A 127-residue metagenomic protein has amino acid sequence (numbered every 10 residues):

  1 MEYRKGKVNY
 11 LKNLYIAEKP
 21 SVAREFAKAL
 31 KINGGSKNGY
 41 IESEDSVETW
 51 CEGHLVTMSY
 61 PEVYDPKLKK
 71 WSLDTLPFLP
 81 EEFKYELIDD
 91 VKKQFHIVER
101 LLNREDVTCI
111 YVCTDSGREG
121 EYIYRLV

Functional and structural regions predicted by a protein language model:
E2-V127: Intrinsically disordered, low-complexity regulatory segments
